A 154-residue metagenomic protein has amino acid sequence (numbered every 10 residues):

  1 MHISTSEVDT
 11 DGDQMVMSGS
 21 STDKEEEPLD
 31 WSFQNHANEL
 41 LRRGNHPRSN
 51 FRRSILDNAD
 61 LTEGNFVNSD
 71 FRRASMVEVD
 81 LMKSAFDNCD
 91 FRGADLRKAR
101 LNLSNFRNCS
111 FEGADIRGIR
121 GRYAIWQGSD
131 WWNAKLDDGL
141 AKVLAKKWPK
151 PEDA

Functional and structural regions predicted by a protein language model:
H2-A154: Tandem repeat scaffolds
